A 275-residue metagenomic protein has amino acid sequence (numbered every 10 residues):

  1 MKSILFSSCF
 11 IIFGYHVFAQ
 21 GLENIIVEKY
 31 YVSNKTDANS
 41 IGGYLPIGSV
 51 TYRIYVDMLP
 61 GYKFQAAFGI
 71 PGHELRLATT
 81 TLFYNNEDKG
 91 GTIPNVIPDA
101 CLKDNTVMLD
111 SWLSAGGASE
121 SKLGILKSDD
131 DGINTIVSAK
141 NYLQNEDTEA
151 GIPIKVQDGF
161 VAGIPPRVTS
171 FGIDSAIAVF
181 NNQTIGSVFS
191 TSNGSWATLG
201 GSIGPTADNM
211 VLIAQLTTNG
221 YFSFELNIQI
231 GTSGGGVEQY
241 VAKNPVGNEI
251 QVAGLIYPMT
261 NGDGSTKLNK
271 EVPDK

Functional and structural regions predicted by a protein language model:
M1-N24, L268-K275: Bacterial Sec-dependent N-terminal signal peptides
Q20-K267: Non-catalytic macromolecular-recognition regions in eukaryotic signaling proteins
